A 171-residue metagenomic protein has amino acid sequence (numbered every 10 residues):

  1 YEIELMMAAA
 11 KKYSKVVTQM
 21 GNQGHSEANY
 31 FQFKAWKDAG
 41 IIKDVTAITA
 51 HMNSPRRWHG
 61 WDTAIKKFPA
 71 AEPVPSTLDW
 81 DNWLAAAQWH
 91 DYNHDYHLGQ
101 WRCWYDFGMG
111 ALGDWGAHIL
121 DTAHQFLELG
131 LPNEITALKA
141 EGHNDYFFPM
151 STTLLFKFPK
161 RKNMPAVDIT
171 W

Functional and structural regions predicted by a protein language model:
Y1, N22-E27, M52-S54: Short, solvent-exposed turn/loop segments enriched in Gly/Ser/Thr/Pro and often Arg
Y1-M20: Rossmann-fold NAD(P)-binding glycine/threonine-rich loop
L5-A9, W36, K157: Alpha-helical structural signal in soluble globular domains
V16-A35, A39-K43: Repeat-solenoid scaffold signature
F31-Q32, D38, D44, T49-M109 (+1 more regions): Contiguous beta-strand/loop segments that form the cofactor/metal-binding neighborhood of enzyme cores
